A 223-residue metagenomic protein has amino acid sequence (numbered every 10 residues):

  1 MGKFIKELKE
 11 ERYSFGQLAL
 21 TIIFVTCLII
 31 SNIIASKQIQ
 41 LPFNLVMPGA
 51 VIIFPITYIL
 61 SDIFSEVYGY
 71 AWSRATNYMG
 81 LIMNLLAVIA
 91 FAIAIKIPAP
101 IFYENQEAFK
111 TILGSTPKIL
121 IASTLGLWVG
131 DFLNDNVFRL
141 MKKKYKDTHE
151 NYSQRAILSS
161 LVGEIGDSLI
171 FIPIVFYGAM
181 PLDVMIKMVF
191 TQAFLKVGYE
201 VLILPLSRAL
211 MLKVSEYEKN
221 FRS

Functional and structural regions predicted by a protein language model:
G2-L81, L85: Hydrophobic transmembrane alpha-helices
I5, K9-E10, H149-E150, Q154 (+3 more regions): Alpha-helical transmembrane segments and their cytosolic interface
E10-S14, A108-L113, Y145-E150, G178-L182: Helix-boundary and loop/linker segments of multi-pass membrane transporters
I23-I30, I56, M79-L86, A90 (+6 more regions): Lipid-exposed faces of alpha-helical membrane segments in multi-pass integral membrane proteins
P48, I52-I53, A108-A122, T191-Q192: Short aromatic-rich membrane-water interface segments that cap or initiate transmembrane helices in multi-pass membrane
E66, D131, D135, R139 (+3 more regions): Short helix-terminus and kink motifs of transmembrane alpha helices, predominantly at the cytoplasmic interface
N84-F102, S123, L127-D135: Transmembrane alpha-helix/helix-exit interface in multi-pass inner-membrane proteins
A94-T116: Membrane-interface interhelical connector segments
